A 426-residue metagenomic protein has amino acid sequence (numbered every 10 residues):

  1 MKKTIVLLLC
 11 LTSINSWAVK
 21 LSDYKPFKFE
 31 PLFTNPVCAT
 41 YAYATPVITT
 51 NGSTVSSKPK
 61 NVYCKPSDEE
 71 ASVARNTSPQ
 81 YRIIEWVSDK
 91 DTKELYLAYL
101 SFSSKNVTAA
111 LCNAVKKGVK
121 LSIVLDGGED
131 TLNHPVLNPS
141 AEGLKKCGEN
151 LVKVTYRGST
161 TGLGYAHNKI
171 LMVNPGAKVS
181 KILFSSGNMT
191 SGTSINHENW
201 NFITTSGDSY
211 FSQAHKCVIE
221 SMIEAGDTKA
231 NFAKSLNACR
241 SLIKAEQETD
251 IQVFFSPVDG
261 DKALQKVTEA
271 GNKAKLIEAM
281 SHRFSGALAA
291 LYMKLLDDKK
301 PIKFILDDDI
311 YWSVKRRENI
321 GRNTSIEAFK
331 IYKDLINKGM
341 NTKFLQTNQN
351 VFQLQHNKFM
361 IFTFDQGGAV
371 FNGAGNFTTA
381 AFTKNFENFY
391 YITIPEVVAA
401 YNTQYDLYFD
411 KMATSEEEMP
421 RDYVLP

Functional and structural regions predicted by a protein language model:
T4-S13: Sec-dependent N-terminal signal peptides
I14-A18: Sec/Tat signal peptide C-region and signal peptidase I cleavage site
V19-K93, S101-A270, D307-P395: HKD-type phospholipase D/PLD-like phosphodiesterase module
H215-N237, N402-P426: Cysteine/selenocysteine-centered motifs that mediate thiol-based redox chemistry or coordinate metal-sulfur cofactors
Q247-K300: Beta-propeller domains
